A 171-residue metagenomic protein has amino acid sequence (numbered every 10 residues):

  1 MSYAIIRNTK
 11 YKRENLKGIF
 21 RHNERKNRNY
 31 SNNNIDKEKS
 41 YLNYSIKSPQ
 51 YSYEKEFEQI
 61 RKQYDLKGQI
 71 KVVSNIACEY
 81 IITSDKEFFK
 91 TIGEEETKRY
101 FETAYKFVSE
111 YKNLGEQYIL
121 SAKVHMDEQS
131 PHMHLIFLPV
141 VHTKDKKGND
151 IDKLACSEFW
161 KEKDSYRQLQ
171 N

Functional and structural regions predicted by a protein language model:
M1-N171: N-terminal nicking endonuclease/strand-transfer module with a His-rich metal-binding environment and a catalytic Tyr
